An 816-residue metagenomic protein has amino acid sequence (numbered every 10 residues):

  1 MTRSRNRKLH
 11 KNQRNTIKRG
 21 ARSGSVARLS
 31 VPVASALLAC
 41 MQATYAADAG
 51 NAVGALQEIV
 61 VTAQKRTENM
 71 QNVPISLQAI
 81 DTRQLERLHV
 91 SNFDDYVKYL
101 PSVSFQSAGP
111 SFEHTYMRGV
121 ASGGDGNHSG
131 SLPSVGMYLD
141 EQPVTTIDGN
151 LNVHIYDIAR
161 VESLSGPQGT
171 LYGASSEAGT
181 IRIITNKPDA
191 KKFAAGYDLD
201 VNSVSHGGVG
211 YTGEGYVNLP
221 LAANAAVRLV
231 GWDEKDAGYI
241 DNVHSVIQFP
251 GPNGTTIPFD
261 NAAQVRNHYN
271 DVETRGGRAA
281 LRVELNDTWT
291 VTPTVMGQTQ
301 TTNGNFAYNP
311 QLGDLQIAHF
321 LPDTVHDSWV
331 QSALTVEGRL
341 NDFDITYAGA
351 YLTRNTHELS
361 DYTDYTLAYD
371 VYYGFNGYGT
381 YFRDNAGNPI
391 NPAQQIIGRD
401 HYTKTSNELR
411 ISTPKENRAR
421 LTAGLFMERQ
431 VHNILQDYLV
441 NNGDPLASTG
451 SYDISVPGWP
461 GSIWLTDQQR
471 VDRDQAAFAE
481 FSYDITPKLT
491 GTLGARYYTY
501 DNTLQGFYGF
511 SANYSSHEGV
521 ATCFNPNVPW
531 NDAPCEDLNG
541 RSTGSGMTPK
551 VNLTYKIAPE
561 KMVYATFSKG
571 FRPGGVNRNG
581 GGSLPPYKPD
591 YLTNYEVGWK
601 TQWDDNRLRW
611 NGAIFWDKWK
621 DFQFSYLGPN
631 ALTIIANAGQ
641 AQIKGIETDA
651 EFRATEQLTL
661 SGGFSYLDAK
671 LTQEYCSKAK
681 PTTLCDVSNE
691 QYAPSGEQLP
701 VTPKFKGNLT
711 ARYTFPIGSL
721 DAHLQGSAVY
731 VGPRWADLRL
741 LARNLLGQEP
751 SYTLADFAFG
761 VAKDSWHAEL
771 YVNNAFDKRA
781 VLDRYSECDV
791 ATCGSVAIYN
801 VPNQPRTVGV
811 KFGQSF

Functional and structural regions predicted by a protein language model:
M1-L88, D94-Y99, N218, D287 (+4 more regions): N-terminal Sec signal peptide and the immediately downstream disordered periplasmic leader that contains the TonB box
F93, H114-Y116, Y138, S163 (+2 more regions): N-terminal periplasmic accessory domains that precede and gate Gram-negative outer-membrane beta-barrel machines
N127-H128, S134-V135, D140-S165, G213-G215: Short acidic/polar hinge/loop motifs at secondary-structure boundaries that mediate gating or recognition
S205-N303, S328-S332, H401-N407, I411-E428 (+4 more regions): Transmembrane beta-barrel wall of Gram-negative outer-membrane proteins
E214, T335-T363, K556-R572, N579 (+4 more regions): Membrane-embedded beta-barrel scaffold of Gram-negative outer-membrane proteins
Y239-H268, N303-F320, D361-I397, D437-D467 (+6 more regions): Solvent-exposed loop segments that connect transmembrane elements
P487-G491, W616-K618, N637-L738, K811-S815: Gram-negative outer-membrane beta-barrel transporters
A728-R739, G760-F816: C-terminal beta-signal and adjacent terminal beta-strands/loops of Gram-negative outer-membrane beta-barrel proteins
